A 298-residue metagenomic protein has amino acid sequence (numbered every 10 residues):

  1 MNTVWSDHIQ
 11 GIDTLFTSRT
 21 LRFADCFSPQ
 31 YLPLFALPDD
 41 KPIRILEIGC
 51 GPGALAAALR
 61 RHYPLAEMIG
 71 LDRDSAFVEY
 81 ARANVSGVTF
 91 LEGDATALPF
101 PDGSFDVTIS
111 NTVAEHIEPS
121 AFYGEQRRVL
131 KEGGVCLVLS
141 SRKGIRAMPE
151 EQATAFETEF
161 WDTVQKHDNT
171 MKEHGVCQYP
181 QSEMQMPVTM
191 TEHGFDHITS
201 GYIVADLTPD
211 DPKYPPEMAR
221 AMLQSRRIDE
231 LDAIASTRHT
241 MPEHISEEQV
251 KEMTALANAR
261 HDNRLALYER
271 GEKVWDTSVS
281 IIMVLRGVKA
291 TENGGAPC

Functional and structural regions predicted by a protein language model:
M1-S28: Class I SAM-dependent methyltransferase Rossmann-like catalytic core, especially the SAM/SAH-binding loop
L21-K41: Conserved alpha-helix/loop element of class I SAM-dependent methyltransferases that forms part of the SAM/SAH-binding
L46, P52-A97: Class I SAM-dependent methyltransferase SAM/SAH-binding core
T96-V107: A short acidic, Gly/Pro-enriched loop at the edge of an enzyme's catalytic core that lines a small-molecule cofactor
V107-S120: A short SAM/SAH-binding and catalytic strip from SAM-dependent methyltransferases
A121-V135: A short glycine-rich, Lys/Arg-flanked "PGG" loop and its adjoining helix->strand segment in the class I
V138-S225: Conserved catalytic/acceptor-binding region of the Class I
Y179-P180, T199-C298: Conserved Class I S-adenosyl-L-methionine
